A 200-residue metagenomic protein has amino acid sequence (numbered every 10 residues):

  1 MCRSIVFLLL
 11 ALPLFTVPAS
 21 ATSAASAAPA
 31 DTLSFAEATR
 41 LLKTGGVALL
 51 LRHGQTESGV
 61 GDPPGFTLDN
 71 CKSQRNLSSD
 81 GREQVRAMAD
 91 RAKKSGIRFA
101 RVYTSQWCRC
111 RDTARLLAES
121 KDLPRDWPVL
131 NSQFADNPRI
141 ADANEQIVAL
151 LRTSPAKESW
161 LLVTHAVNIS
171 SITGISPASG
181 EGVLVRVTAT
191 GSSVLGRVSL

Functional and structural regions predicted by a protein language model:
M1-S4: Positively charged n-region of N-terminal signal peptides that target proteins for export
V6-T16: Bacterial N-terminal signal peptides
V17-S23: Sec/Tat signal peptide C-region and signal peptidase I cleavage site
S26-W127, S132-A135, I175-S193, R197-L200: Active-site-proximal alpha-helix that buttresses catalytic centers in soluble enzyme cores
G46-A48, A156-T164: Generic beta-sheet signal
D126-P138, N144-L151: All-alpha RGS (Regulator of G-protein Signaling) helical domain and cognate RGS-like helical scaffolds
T153-E158, T188: A short, structured loop/turn motif at beta-sheet edges
